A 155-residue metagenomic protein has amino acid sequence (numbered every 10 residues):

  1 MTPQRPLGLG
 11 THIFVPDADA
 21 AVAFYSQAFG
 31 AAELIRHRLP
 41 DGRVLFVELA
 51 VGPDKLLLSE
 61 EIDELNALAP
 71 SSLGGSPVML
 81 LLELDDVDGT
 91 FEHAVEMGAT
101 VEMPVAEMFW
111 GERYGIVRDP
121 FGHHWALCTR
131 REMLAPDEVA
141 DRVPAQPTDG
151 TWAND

Functional and structural regions predicted by a protein language model:
M1-H12, A23, F29-R118, T129-D155: Vicinal oxygen chelate
V15-D19: Short acidic-aromatic low-complexity motifs
F121: Active-site His/Glu-centered metal-binding helix of metallohydrolases
